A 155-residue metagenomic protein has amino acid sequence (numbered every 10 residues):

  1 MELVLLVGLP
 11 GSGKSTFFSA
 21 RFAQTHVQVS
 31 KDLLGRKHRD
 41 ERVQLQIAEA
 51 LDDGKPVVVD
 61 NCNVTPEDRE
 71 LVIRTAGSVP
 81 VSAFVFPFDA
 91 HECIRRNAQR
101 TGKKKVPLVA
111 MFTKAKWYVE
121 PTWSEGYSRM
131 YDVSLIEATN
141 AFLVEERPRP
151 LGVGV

Functional and structural regions predicted by a protein language model:
M1-V7, S12, A23-Q24, F88-V155: Conserved GTP-binding G-domain of TRAFAC-class P-loop NTPases and closely related GTPase folds
E2-V4, K55-V59, V81: Generic beta-sheet signal
S12-V59, V64-E67: Conserved substrate/cofactor phosphate-moiety recognition/catalytic segment in nucleotide-dependent phosphotransferases
H26, D53-G54, G77-S82, E125-R129: Short glycine-/polar-rich loops that comprise or flank the Walker A/P-loop and associated switch/sensor motifs
V27-K31, P80-F84, K105: Short hydrophobic/aromatic-enriched beta-strand-loop microsegments
L45-A48, A76-G77, Q99-K103: Short, hinge-like loop/turn segments at secondary-structure boundaries
L45-Q46, L71, T113, W117: Alpha-helical elements of Rossmann-like donor-binding domains used by nucleotide-donor carbohydrate transfer enzymes
T65-R96: Mid-chain, well-packed structural core segment of small domains
